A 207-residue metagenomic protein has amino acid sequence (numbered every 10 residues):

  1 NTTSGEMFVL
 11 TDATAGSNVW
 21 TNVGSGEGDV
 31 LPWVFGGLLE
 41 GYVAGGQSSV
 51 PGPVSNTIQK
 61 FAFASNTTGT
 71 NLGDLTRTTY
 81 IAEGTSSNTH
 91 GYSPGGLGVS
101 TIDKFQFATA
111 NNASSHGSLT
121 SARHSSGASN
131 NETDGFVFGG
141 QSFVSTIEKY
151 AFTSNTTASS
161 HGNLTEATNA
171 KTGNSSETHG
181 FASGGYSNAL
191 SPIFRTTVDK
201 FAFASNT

Functional and structural regions predicted by a protein language model:
N1-T207: Polar, enzyme-active/binding microenvironments
